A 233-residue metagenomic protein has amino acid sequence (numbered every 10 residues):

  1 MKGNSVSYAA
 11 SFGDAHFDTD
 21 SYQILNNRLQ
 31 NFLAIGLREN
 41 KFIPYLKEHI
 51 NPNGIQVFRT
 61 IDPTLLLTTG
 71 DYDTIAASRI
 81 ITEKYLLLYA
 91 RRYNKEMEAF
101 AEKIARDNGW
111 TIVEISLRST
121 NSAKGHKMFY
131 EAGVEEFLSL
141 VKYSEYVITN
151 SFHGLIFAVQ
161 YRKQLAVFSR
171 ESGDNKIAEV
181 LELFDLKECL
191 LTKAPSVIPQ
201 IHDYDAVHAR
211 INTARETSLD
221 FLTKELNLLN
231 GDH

Functional and structural regions predicted by a protein language model:
M1-H233: Active-site anion-handling motifs in enzyme catalytic cores
